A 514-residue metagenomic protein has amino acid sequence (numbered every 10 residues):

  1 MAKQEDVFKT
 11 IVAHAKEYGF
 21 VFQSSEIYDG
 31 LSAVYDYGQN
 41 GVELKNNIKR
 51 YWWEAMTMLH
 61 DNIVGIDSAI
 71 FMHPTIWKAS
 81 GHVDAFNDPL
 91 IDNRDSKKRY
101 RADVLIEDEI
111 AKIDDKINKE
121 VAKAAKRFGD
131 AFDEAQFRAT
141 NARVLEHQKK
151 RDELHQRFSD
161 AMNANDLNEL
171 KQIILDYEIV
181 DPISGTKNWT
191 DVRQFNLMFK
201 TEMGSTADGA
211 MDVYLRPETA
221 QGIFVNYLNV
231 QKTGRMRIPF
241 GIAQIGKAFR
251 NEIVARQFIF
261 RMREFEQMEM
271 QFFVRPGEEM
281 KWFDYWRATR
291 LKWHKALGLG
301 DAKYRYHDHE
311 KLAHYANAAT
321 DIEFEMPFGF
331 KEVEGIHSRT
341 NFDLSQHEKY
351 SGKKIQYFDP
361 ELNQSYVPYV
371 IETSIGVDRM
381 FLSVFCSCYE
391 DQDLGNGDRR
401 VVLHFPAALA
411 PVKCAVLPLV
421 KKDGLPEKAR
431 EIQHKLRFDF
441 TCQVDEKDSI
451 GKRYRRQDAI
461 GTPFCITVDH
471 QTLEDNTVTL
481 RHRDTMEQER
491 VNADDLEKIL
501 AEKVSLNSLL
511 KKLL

Functional and structural regions predicted by a protein language model:
M1-L514: NTP/phosphate- and nucleic-acid-binding module
